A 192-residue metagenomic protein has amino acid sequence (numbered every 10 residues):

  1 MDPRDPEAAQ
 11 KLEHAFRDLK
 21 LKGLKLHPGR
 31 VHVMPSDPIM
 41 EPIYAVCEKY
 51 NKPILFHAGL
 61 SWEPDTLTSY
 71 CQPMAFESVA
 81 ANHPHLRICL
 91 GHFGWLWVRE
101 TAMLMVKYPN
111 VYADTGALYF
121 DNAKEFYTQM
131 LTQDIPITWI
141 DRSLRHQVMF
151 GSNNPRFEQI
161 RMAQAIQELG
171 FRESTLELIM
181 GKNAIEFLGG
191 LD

Functional and structural regions predicted by a protein language model:
M1-Y70: Active-site gating/metal-coordination segments in enzymes
D2-P6, V31, L60-P64, G94-A102 (+2 more regions): Active-site environment of divalent metal-dependent phosphoester hydrolases
Q10-K20, P42-Y50, S78-H83, M103-P109 (+1 more regions): Acidic (Asp/Glu)-rich catalytic clusters
H14, R142-Q147, F157-D192: Mid-to-C-terminal alpha-helical segments outside catalytic/metal-binding sites
A15, L24, C47, H92 (+5 more regions): Conserved, mostly hydrophobic/aromatic
L21-K25, P53-L55, R87-C89, N110-D114 (+1 more regions): Structural preference for beta-strand elements that scaffold enzyme active sites
T66-M74, V98-Y108, A123-D134, R156-E168: Histidine/acidic-residue-rich catalytic or RNA/ligand-binding cores of hydrolases and nuclease-related proteins
Y112-E125: His/Asp/Glu-enriched short active-site or ligand-binding loop at hydrolase and phosphoryl-transfer sites
